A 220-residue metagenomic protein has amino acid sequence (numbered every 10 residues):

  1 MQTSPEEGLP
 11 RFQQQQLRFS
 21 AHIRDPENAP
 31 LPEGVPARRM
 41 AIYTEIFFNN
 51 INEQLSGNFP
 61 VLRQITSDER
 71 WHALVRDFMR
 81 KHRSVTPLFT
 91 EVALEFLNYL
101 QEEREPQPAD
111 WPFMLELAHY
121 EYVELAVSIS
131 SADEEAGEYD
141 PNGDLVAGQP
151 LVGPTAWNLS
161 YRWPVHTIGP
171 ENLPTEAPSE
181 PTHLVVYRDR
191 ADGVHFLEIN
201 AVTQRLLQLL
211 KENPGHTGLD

Functional and structural regions predicted by a protein language model:
M1-S131: N-terminal, charged low-complexity regulatory/assembly segments
R80-R205: Hydrophobic packing positions characteristic of elongated beta-solenoid/beta-helix-type spike/fiber shafts
L210-P214: Short helix-to-turn junction characteristic of helix-turn-helix DNA-binding domains, especially the helix
G215-D220: Short acidic, hydrophobic short linear motifs in intrinsically disordered regions
